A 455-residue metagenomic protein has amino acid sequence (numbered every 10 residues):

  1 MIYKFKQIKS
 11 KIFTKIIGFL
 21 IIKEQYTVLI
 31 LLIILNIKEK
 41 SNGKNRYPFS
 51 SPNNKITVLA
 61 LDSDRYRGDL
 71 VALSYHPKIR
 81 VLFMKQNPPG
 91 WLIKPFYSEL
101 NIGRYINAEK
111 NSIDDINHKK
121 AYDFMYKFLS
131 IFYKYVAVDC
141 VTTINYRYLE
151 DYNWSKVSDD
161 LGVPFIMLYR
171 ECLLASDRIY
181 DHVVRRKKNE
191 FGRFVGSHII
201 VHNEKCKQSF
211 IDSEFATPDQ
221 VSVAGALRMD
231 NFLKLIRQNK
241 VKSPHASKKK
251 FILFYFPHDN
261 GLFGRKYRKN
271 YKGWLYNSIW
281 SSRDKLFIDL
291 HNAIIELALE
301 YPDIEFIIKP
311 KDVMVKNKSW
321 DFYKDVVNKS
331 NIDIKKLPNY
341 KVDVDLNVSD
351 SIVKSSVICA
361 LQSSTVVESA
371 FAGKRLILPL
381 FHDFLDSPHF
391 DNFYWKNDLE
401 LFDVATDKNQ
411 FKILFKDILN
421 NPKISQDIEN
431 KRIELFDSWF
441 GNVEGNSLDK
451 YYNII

Functional and structural regions predicted by a protein language model:
M1-P52, L100, Y267-R268: Membrane-proximal basic amphipathic "stem/tether" segments
Y47-P48, L59-A72, Q86-N231, V366: Active-site and donor-binding regions of nucleotide-sugar-utilizing enzymes
S50-I56, R67-V81, A293-Y301: A short, Lys/Arg-enriched amphipathic alpha-helix followed by its capping loop at the start of a domain
F128, L286, V313-V367, A372: Donor nucleotide-activated moiety binding/catalytic core segment of transferases that use nucleotide-activated donors
P218, K324-D333, S364-V443: Catalytic binding pocket for nucleotide-activated donors in carbohydrate/polymer assembly enzymes
M229-K329: Conserved catalytic-core segment of nucleotide-activated headgroup transferases in glycan assembly
G441-I455: C-terminal alpha-helical cap of glycosyltransferases
